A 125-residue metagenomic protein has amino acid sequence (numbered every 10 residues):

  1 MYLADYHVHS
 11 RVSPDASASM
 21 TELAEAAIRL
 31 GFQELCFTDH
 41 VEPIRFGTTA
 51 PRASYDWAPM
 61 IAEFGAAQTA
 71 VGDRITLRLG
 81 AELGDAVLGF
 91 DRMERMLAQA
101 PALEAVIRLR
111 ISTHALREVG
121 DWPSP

Functional and structural regions predicted by a protein language model:
M1-S10, M20, E25, G31: Charged catalytic cores and adjacent phosphate/nucleic-acid-binding surfaces used for phosphate/nucleic-acid chemistry
L3-S13, F37-E42: Histidine-centered catalytic micro-motifs
P14, R45, L116: Glycine/Thr-rich phosphate-binding loops of Rossmann-like dinucleotide-binding domains
D15-E22, L88-E94: Glycine-rich anion/phosphate-binding loops
D15-S19, T48-P59: Alpha-helix N-cap and loop-to-helix initiation/capping positions
L23-P51, I75-E82, A105-I111: Divalent metal-dependent hydrolysis catalytic cores, especially in the metallo-beta-lactamase
S54-P125: Extended substrate/RNA-proximal surfaces in nucleic-acid metabolism proteins
